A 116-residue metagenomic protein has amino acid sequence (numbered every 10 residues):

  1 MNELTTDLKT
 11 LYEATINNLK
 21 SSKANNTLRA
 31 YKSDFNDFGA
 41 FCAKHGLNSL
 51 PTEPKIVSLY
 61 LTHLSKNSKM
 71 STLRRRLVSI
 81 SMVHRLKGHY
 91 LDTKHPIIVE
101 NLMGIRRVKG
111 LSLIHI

Functional and structural regions predicted by a protein language model:
M1-I114: Extended, non-catalytic subsegments within catalytic or DNA/protein-binding/adaptor domains
